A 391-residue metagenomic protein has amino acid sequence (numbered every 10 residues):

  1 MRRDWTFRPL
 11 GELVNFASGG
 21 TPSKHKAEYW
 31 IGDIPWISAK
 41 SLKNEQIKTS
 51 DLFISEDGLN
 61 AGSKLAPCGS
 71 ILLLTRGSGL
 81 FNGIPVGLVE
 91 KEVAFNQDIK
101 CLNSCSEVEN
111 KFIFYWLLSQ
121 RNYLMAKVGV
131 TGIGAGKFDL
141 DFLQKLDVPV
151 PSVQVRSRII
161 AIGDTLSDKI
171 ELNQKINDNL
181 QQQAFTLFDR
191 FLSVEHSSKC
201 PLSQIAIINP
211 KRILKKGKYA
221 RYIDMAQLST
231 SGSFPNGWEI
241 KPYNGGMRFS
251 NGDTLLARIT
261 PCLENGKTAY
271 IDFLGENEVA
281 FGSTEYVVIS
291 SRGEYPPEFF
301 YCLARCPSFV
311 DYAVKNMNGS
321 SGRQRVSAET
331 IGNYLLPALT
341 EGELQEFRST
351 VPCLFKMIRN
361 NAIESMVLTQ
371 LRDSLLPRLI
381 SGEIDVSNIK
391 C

Functional and structural regions predicted by a protein language model:
M1-G20, N44, K145-K215, S231 (+1 more regions): Non-catalytic DNA-recognition/assembly elements of restriction-modification systems
F7-K26, S38-C68, S203-A257, C262-I271 (+1 more regions): Sequence-specific dsDNA recognition surfaces
S38, T49-Q120, T254-R305, F309 (+1 more regions): A short beta-sheet element
E92-K100, T131-I160, E278-T284, N318-Q345: A short glycine-rich beta-alpha junction/loop motif
L118-N122, A126, D147-P149: Well-ordered mid-protein domain cores that form the structural environment of catalytic cofactors
K390-C391: Amphipathic heptad-repeat alpha-helical coiled-coil/stalk segments that mediate oligomerization, filament/stalk
